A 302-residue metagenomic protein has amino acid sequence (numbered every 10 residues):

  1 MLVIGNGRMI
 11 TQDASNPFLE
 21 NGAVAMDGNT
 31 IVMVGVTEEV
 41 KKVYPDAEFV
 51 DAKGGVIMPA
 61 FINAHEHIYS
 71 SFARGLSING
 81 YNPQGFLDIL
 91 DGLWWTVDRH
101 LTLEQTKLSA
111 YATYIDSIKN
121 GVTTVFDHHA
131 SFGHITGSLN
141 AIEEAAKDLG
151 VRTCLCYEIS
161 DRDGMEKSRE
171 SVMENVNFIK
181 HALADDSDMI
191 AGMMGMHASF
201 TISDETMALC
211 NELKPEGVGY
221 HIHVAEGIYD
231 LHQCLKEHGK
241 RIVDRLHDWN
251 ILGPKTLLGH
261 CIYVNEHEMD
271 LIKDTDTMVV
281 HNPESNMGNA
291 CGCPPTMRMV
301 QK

Functional and structural regions predicted by a protein language model:
M1-V43, G55-I57: N-terminal metal-binding scaffold of metallo-dependent hydrolase/deaminase domains
L2-N6, K41-D88, E104, Y111 (+1 more regions): Replace "His-x-His-based motif
G7, V24, N29, G54 (+8 more regions): Divalent metal-coordination and catalytic microenvironments
F72-T106, D163-G164, I228-K255, T275-M278: Active-site gating loops and adjacent loop-to-helix segments of metal-dependent hydrolytic enzymes
L76-H128, G133-V151, M173-D186: Alpha-helical scaffold segments that flank or form the walls of functional sites
H129-I262: Metal-coordinating catalytic core of metallo-dependent amide/deamination hydrolases
I251-K302: Active-site-adjacent C-terminal substructures of enzyme catalytic domains
